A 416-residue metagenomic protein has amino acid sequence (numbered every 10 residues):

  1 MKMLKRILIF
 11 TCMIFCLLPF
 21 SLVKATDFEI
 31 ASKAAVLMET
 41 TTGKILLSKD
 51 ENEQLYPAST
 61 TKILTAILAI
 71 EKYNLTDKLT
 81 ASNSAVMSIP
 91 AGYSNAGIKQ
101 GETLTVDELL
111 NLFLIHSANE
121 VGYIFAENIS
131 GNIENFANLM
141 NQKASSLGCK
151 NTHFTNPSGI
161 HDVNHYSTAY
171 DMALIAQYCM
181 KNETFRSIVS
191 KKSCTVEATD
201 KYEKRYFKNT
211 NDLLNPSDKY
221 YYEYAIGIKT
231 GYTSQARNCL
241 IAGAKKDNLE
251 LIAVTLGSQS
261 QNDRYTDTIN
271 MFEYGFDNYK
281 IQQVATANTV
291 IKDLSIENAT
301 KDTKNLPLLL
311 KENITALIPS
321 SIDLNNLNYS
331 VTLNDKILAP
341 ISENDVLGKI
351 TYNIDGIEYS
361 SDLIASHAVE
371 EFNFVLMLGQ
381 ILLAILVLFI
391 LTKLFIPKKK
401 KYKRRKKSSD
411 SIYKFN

Functional and structural regions predicted by a protein language model:
M3-A25, G379-P397: Sec-dependent N-terminal signal peptides of Gram-positive bacterial secreted proteins and lipoproteins
L17-L18, N74, M271, Y279: Hydrophobic alpha-helical membrane context
V23-E183, S187-I188: Active-site-adjacent loops and short helices of periplasmic peptidoglycan-processing enzymes
C149-K150, V163-Y166, Y170-N416: Domain-terminus/edge residues, biased toward the C-terminal soluble/receptor-binding domains of extracytoplasmic
